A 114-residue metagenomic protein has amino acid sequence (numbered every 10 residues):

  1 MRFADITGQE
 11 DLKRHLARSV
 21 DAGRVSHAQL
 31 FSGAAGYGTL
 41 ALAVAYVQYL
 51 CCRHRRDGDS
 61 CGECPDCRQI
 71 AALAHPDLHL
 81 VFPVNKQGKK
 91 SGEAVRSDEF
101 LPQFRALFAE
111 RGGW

Functional and structural regions predicted by a protein language model:
R2-W114: Clamp-loader machinery-focused feature within the broader ASCE/P-loop NTPase space
